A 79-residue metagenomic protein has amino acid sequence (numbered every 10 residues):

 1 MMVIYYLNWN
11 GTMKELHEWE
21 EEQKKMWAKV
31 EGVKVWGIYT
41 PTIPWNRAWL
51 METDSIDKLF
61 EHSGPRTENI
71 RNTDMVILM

Functional and structural regions predicted by a protein language model:
M1-G64, E68-M79: Short S/T/G/P-rich N-terminal loop/turn motif that feeds into the first structured element of a domain
